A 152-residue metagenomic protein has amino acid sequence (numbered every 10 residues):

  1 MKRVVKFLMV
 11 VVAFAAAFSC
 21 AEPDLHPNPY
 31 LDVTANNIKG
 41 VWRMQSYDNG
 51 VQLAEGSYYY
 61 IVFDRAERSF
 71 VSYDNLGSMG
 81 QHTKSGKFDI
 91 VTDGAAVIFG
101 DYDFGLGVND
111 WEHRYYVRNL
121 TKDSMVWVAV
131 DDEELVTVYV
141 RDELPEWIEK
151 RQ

Functional and structural regions predicted by a protein language model:
M1-L8: Bacterial N-terminal signal peptides that target proteins for export
A16-S19: C-terminal motif of bacterial Sec signal peptides marking the signal peptidase cleavage site
A21-S85, D93-Q152: Lipid interaction determinants
F88: Short beta-strand-centered aromatic/proline hotspots
